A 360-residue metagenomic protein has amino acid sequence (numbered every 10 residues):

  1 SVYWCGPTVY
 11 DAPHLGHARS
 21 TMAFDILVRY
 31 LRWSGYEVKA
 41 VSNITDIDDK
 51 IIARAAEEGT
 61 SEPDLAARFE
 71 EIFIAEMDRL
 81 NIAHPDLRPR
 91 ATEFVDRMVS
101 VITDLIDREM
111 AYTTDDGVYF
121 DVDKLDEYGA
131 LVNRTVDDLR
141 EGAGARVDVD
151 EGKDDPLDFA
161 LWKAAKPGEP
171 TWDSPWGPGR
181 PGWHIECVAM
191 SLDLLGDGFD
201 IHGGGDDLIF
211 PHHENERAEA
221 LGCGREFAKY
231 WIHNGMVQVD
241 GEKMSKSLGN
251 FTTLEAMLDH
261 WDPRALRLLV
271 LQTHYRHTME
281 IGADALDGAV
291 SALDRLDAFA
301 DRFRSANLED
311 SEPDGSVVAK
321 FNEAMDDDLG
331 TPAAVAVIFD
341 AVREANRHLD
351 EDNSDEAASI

Functional and structural regions predicted by a protein language model:
S1-N81: N-terminal, positively charged nucleic-acid-binding surface of large information/translation enzymes
S1-Y10, D25, K39, A75 (+1 more regions): Alpha-helical recognition segments enriched in aromatics with Gly/Pro capping that present substrate-recognition
A40-V41, P85-P89, H202-G204, A358: Short catalytic-loop micro-motif centered on adjacent basic/acidic residues
I44-D49, E70-F73, A83-M98, D116-L125: Short, glycine/charge-rich beta-strand/loop segments that flank catalytic centers and engage negatively charged groups
A55-E62, D86-T92, G205-D206: The substrate-binding groove and active-site-proximal loops of carbohydrate-active enzymes, especially glycoside
C223-R225, K229, D259, Y275-I360: Feature 926 captures the class I aminoacyl-tRNA synthetase adenylation module centered on the KMSKS loop
